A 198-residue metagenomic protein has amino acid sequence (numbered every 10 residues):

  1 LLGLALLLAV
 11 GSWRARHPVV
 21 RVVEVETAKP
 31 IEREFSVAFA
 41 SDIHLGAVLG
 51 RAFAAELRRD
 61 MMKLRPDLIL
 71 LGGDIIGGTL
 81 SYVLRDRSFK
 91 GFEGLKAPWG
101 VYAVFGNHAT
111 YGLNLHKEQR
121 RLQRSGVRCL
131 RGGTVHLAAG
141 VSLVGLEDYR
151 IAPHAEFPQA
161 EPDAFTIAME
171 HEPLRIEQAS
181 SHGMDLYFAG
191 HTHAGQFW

Functional and structural regions predicted by a protein language model:
L1-A15: Non-catalytic terminal accessory segments
L7, V23, V141: A broad, low-specificity signal marking well-ordered, structured residues that form hydrophobic/aromatic
S12-R16, Q123-G126: Short, solvent-exposed secondary-structure boundary motifs
A15-P30: Alpha-helical transmembrane signal-anchor/signal-peptide segments
E26-W198: Soluble catalytic domains of enzymes that build or remodel membrane lipids, polysaccharides, and related
